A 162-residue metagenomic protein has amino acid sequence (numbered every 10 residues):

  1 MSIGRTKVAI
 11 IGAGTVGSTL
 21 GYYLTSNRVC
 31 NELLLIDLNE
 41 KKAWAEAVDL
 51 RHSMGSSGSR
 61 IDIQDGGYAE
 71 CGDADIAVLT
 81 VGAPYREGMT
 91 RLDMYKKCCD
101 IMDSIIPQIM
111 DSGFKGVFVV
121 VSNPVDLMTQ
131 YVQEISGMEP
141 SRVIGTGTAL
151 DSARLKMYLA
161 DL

Functional and structural regions predicted by a protein language model:
M1-E46: NAD(P)+-binding Rossmann beta1-loop-alpha1 motif at the extreme N-terminus of oxidoreductases
K7, D75-I76, V117: Structural motif
Y22-S26, V48, H52, P107 (+2 more regions): Short, well-ordered alpha-helices that flank and scaffold nucleotide-derived cofactor binding pockets
R28, A47-G55, Y85, G113 (+1 more regions): Structural signal for hydrophobic packing residues in well-ordered secondary-structure cores of soluble enzyme domains
L38-A74: Conserved N-terminal Rossmann-fold NAD(P) cofactor-binding segment
S59-Y95: NAD(P)H-binding glycine-rich loop region in Rossmannoid oxidoreductase-like domains and their noncatalytic homologs
V81, V120-L162: Rossmann-fold dinucleotide-binding core
R91-P140: Rossmann-fold NAD(P)-binding glycine/threonine-rich loop
